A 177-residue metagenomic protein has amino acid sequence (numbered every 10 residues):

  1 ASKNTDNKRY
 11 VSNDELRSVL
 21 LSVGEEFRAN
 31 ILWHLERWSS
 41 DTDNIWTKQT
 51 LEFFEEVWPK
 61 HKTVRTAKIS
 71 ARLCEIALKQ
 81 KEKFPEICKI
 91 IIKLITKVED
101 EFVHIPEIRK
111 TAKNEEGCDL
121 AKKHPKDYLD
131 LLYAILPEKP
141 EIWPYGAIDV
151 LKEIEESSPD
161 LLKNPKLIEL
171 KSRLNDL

Functional and structural regions predicted by a protein language model:
A1-L177: Non-catalytic all-alpha helical scaffold/repeat segments
